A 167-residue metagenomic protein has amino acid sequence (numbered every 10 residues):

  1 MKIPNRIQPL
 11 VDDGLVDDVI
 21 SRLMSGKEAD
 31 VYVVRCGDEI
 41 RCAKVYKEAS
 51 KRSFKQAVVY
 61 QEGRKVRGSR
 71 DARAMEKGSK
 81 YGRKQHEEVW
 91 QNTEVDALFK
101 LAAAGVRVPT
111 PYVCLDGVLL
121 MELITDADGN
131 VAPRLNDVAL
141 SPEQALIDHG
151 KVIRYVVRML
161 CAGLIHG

Functional and structural regions predicted by a protein language model:
M1-V131, V157, C161: Conserved ATP-binding subdomain of kinase catalytic cores across diverse folds
Q85, V89, L115, A139-G150: A short glycine-/small-residue-rich loop at the edge of a beta-strand within enzyme catalytic domains
G129-S141: AlphaC helix of the protein kinase catalytic domain
P142-G167: Conserved kinase catalytic-core segment
